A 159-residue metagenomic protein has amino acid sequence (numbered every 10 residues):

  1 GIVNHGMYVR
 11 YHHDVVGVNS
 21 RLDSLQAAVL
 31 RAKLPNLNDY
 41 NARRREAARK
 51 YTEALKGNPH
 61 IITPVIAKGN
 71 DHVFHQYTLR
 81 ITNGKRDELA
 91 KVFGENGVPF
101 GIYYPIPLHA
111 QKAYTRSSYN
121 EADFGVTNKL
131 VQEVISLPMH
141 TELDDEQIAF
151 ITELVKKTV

Functional and structural regions predicted by a protein language model:
G1-Q76, H109-Q111: Active-site region of PLP-dependent enzymes
G1-Y8, K50, A54, R86-A122 (+1 more regions): Conserved PLP cofactor-binding pocket of PLP-dependent enzymes
L25, R44, Y77, F93 (+3 more regions): Generic structural signal for small/hydrophobic residues in well-ordered secondary structure, especially within
K50, Q76, E88, F150-L154: Alpha-helical elements of Rossmann-like donor-binding domains used by nucleotide-donor carbohydrate transfer enzymes
I61-V65, F100, D123: A short linear hydrophobic-aromatic micro-motif
A67, F74-N83, K112-E121, Q132-D144: Conserved PLP-binding active-site segment of the aspartate aminotransferase-like
G84-A90, L143-A149: Short, conserved charged micro-motifs
D145-V159: A short beta-strand-loop micro-motif that forms or neighbors metal/cofactor- and ligand-binding patches at active-site
